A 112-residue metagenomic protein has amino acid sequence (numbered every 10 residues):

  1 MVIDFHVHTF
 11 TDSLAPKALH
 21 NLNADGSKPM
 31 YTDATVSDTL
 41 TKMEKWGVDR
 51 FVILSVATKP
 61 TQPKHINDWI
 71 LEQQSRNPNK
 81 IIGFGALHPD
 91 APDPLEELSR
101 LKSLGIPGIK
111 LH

Functional and structural regions predicted by a protein language model:
M1-Q62, K102: An N-terminally biased module of ancient metal coordination in phosphate/nucleic-acid-related enzymes
D49-R50, T58-H112: Active-site gating/metal-coordination segments in enzymes
